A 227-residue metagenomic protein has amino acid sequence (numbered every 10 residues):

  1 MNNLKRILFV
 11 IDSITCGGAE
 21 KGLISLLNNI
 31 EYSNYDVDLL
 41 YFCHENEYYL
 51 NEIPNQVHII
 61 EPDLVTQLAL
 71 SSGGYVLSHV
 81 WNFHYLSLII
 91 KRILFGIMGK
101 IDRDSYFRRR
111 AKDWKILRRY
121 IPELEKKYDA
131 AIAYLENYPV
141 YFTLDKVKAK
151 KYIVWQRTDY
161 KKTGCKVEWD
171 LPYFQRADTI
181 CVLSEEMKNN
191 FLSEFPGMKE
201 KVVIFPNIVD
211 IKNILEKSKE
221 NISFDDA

Functional and structural regions predicted by a protein language model:
M1-K5, E216-A227: Nucleotide-sugar donor-binding and catalytic loop/hinge architecture of NDP-sugar-dependent glycosyltransferases
I11-I24: A short, glycine/small-residue-rich beta-strand->loop->alpha-helix junction that serves as a flexible
T15-C16, S33-D104, V202: N-terminal strand-loop element at the rim of the active site of nucleotide-sugar-dependent glycosyltransferases
E45, Y138-P139, E186-K188: Alpha-helix capping/helix-boundary segments
Y106-R109, R119-E136, I153: Short N-terminal targeting/anchoring amphipathic segment
P139-Y141, K150-K166: A short, histidine- and acid-enriched strand-loop-helix "catalytic/donor-clamping" loop that lines the nucleotide-sugar
D145-A149, L171-R176, P196-G197: Short, conserved loop/helix-junction motifs that constitute active-site signature segments in enzyme catalytic cores
V154-R157, K161, Q175-S193, G197-E216: Donor nucleotide-sugar binding/catalytic pocket of nucleotide-sugar-dependent glycosyltransferases
